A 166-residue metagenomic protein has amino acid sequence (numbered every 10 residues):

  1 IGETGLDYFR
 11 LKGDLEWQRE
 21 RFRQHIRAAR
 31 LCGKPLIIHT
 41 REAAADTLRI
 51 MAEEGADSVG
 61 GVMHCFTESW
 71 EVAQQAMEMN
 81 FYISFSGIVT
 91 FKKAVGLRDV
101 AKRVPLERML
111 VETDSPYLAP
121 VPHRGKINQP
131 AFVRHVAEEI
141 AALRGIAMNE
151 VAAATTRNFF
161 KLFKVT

Functional and structural regions predicted by a protein language model:
I1-M79, D99-V100, V104, P122-A131 (+2 more regions): Divalent metal-binding pocket/active-site signature
N80-A94: His/Asp/Glu-enriched short active-site or ligand-binding loop at hydrolase and phosphoryl-transfer sites
R98-D99, E138: Active-site phosphate/pyrophosphate- and oxyanion-stabilizing loops and adjacent acidic/basic residues in soluble
R108: Rossmann-fold dehydrogenase core element
D114: Conserved beta/loop motifs at nucleotide-recognition and modification sites
L118-P120: Amphipathic alpha-helical segments at domain termini/boundaries
A131-T166: Mid-to-C-terminal alpha-helical segments outside catalytic/metal-binding sites
